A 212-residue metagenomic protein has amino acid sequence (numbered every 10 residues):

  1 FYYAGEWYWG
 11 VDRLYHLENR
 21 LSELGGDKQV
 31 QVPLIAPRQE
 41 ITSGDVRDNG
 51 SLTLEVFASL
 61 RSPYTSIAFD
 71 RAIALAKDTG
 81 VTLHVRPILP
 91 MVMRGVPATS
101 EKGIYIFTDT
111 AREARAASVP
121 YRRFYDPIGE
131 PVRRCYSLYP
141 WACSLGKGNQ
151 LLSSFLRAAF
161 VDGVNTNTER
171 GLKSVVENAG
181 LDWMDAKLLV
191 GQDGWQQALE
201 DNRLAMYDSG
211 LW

Functional and structural regions predicted by a protein language model:
Y2-T42, A68-L75, S154-W212: C-terminal cap of thioredoxin/glutaredoxin-like
G5, N49, L60, A98 (+1 more regions): Conserved aromatic-histidine-acidic binding/catalytic patches
D45: Phosphate/dinucleotide-binding and metal-coordinating scaffold of catalytic cores in nucleotide-dependent enzymes
D48-N49, R133, L211: A generic fold-level signal
D48-P63, L83: Short active-site neighborhood of thiol/selenol oxidoreductases, capturing the structured segment around
E55-R61, D126-G129, A186-G191: Conserved strand-turn element in the central/C-terminal portion of the radical SAM core barrel that lines
Y64, K102-I106, G194-A198: Soluble or luminal CAZymes and related metallo-dependent hydrolases
I67-A159: Structural alpha/beta surface segment adjacent to cysteine/selenocysteine redox centers across thiol/disulfide enzymes
